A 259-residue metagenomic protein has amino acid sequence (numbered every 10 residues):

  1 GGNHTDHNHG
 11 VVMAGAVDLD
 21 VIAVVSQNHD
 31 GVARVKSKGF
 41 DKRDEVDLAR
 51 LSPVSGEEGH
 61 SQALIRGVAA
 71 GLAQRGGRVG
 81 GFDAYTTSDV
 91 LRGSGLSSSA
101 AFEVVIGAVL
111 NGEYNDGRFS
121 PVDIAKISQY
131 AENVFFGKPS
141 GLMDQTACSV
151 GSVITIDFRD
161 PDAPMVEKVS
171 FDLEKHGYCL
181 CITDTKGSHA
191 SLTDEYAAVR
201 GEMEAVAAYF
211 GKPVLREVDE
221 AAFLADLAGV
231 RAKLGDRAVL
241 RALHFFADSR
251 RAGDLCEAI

Functional and structural regions predicted by a protein language model:
G1-A100, V104-P121, K126-F135, S140 (+5 more regions): ATP-binding N-lobe of GHMP and related small-molecule kinases
I22-H60, T155-I259: C-terminal nucleotide
A147-C148, R251: Hydrophobic side chains within alpha-helical segments
